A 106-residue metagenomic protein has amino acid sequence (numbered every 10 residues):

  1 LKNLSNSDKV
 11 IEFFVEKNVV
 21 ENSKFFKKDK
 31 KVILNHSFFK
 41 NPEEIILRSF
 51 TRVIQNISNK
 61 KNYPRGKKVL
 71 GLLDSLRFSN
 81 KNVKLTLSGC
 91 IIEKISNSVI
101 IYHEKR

Functional and structural regions predicted by a protein language model:
L1-R106: AMP-forming adenylation/ATP pyrophosphatase catalytic core
